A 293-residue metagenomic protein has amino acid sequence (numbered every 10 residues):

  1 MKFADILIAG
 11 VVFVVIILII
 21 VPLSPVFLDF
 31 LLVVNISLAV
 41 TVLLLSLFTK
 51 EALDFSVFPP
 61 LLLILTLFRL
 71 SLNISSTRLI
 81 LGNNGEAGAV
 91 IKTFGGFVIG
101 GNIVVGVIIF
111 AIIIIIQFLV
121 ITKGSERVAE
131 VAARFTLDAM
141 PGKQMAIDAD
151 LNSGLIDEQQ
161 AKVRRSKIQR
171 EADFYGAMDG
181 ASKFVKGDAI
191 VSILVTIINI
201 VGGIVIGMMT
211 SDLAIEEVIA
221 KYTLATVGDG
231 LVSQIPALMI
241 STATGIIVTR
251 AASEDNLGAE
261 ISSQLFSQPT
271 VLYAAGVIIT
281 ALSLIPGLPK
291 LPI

Functional and structural regions predicted by a protein language model:
D5-L7, F27-A39, Q234-P236: Structural signature of hydrophobic alpha-helical transmembrane segments
V11-I16, T41-L45, D179, A274-L282: Hydrophobic, membrane-inserted alpha-helices
V15, I19, L72, I112-K123 (+1 more regions): Hydrophobic alpha-helical membrane-associated segments
L28, L43-I64, I74-G95, L119-S182 (+2 more regions): Juxtamembrane helix-loop transition segments at the membrane interface in multi-pass membrane proteins
L31, R69, V128, A181 (+2 more regions): Residue-level signature of catalytic and energy-coupling elements of molecular machines, predominantly ATP/GTP-dependent
L70, I115, T226-L238, L284-K290: Hydrophobic transmembrane alpha-helical segments of multi-pass transport and channel proteins
V104-V105, F118-K123, A252, S263 (+1 more regions): Hydrophobic alpha-helical membrane-spanning segments
E171-V201, Q268-V277, I285: Transmembrane alpha-helical segments and their cytosolic interface motifs in multi-pass membrane proteins
